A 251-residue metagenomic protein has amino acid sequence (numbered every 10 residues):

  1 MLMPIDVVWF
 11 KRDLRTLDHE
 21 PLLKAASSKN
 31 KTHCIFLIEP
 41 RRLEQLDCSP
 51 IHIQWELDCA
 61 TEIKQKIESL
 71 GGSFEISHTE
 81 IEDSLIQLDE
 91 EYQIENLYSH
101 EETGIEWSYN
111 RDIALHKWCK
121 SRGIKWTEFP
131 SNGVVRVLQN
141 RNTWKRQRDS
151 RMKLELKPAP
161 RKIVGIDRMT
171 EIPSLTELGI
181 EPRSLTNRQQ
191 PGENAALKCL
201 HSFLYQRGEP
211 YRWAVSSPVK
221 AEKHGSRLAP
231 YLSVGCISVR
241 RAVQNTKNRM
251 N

Functional and structural regions predicted by a protein language model:
M1-P160: Trp/Phe/Arg-rich N-terminal binding region typifying the photolyase-homology
R122-I124, T143-N251: Glycine/tryptophan-enriched, flexible segments
